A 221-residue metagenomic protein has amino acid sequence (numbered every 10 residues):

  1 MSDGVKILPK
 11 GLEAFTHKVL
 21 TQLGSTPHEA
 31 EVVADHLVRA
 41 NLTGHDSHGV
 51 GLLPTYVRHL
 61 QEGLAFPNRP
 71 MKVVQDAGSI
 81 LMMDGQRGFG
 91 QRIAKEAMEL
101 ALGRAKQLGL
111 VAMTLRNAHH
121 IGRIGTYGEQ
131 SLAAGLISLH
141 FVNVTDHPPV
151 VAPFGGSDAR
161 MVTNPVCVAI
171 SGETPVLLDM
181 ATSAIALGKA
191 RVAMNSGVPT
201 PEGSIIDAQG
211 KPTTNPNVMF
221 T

Functional and structural regions predicted by a protein language model:
M1-L23: Generic N-terminal amphipathic, Lys/Arg-enriched alpha-helix
T21-G24, L42-D46: N-terminal and secondary-structure boundary signal
P27-V38: Short, well-structured alpha-helical segments
H36, H45-H48, H120: Histidine-centered active-site/metal-ligand motif
H48-L102: Active-site cofactor/substrate anionic-group-binding motifs, chiefly glycine- and Lys/Arg-rich phosphate-binding loops
M82-I170: A generic, well-ordered mixed alpha/beta core segment in the N-terminal half of proteins
H147-M219: Phosphate/diphosphate-binding glycine-rich loops and adjacent basic-rich segments that engage nucleotide
